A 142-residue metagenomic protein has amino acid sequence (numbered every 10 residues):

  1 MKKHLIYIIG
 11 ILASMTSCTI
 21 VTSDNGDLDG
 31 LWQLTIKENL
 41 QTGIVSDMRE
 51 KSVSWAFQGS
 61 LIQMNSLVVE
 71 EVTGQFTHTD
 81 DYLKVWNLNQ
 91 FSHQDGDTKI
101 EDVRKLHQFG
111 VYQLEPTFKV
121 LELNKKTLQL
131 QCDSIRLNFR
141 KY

Functional and structural regions predicted by a protein language model:
M1-T19: Sec-dependent bacterial lipoprotein signal peptides
C18-Q33: N-terminal helix-cap/turn-to-beta initiation motif at the start of protein domains
L28-G30, K51, V72, T79 (+1 more regions): Residues that flank catalytic or metal-binding motifs in active/ligand-binding sites
D29-L31, Q58-Q63, L123-Q129: Short, hydrophobic/aromatic-rich segments at coil-to-beta transitions
E38-R49, S60-L123: Contiguous, well-ordered beta-strand patches that form the walls/edges of small beta-barrel/beta-sandwich domains
V53-Q58, G74, L137-F139: Broad, structure-driven detector of short, well-ordered beta-strand segments within folded domains
H78-Y82, L123-Y142: Edge beta-strand at a domain terminus
